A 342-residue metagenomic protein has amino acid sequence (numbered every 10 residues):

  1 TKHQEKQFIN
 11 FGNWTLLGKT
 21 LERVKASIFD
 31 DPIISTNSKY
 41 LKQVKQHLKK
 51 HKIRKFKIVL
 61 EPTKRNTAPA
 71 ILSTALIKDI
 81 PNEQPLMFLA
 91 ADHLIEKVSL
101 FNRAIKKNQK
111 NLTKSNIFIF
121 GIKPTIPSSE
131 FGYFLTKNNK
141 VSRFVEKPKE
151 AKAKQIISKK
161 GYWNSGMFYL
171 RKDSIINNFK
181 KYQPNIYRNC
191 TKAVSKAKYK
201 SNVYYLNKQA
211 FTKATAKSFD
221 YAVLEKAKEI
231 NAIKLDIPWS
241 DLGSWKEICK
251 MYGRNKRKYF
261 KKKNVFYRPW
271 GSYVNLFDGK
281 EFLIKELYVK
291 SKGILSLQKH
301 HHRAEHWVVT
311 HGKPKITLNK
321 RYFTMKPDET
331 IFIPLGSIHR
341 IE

Functional and structural regions predicted by a protein language model:
T1-H47, K55-F56, E61-R65, S73 (+1 more regions): N-terminal glycine-rich phosphate-binding loop and ensuing alpha1 helix
I33, L86, M167-F168, S240 (+1 more regions): A residue-level structural signature of the nucleotidyltransferase/glycosyltransferase Rossmann-like core
I53-K137, I176-Q183: Conserved beta-loop-beta/alpha segment of the NTase-like Rossmann-fold superfamily that binds/positions NTPs
P124, Y133-F260: Catalytic core of tubulin tyrosine ligase-like
F134, G253-L283: A short, N-terminal "cap"/entry segment at the start of jelly-roll beta-barrel domains of the cupin/DSBH fold
L283-H302: Conserved short histidine dyad/triad with adjacent acidic residue
V289, L318-H339: Short acidic-glycine-tyrosine-enriched beta hairpin
S291, H302-K320: Glycine- and acidic-residue-biased ligand/ion/polar-headgroup-sensing regions
